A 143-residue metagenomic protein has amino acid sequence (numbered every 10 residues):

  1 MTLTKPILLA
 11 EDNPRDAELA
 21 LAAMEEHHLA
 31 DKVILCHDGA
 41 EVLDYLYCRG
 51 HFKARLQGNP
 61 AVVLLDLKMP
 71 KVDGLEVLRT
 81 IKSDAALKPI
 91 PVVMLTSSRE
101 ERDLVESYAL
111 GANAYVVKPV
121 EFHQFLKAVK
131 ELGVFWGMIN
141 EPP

Functional and structural regions predicted by a protein language model:
E11: Conserved acidic carboxylate
L19-A22, I34-V62: Acidic, metal-coordinating helix/loop segments flanking the phosphotransfer/catalytic sites of two-component signaling
E41, V120-G133, I139-E141: C-terminal output helix
L65, V93-L95: Hydrophobic/aromatic residues positioned on beta-strands within the core alpha/beta folds
L67-M69: Receiver (REC) domain active-site loop signature in two-component systems and cognate sites in sensor histidine kinases
K71-V72, I81: Hydrophobic residue at a beta-alpha junction that N-caps the helix immediately following a catalytic beta-strand/loop
N113: Short, glycine/charged-rich "phosphate-handling" switch motifs in NTP-dependent and phosphotransfer domains
